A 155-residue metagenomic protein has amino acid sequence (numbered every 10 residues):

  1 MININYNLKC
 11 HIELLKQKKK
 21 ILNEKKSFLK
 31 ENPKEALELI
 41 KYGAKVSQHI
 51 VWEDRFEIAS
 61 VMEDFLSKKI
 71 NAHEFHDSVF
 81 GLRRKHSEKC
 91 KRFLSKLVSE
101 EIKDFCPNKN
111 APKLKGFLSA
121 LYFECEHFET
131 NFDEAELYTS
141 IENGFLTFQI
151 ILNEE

Functional and structural regions predicted by a protein language model:
I2-E155: Acidic, Ser/Pro/Thr-rich low-complexity regulatory regions and the short amphipathic helical interaction modules they
